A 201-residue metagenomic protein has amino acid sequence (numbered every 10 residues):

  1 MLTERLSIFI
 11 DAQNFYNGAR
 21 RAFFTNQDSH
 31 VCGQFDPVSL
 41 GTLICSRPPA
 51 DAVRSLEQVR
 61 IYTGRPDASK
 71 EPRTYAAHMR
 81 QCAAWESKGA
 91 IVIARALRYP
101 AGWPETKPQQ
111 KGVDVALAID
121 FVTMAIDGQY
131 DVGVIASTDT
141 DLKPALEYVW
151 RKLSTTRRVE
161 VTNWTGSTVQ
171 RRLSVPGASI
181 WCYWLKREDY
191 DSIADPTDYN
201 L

Functional and structural regions predicted by a protein language model:
M1-P108: Domain-level signal for Mg2+-assisted phosphodiester chemistry and nucleotide/NA-binding surfaces in nucleic-acid
I91-L201: Nuclease catalytic cores that cleave nucleic-acid phosphodiester bonds, predominantly acidic two-metal-ion
